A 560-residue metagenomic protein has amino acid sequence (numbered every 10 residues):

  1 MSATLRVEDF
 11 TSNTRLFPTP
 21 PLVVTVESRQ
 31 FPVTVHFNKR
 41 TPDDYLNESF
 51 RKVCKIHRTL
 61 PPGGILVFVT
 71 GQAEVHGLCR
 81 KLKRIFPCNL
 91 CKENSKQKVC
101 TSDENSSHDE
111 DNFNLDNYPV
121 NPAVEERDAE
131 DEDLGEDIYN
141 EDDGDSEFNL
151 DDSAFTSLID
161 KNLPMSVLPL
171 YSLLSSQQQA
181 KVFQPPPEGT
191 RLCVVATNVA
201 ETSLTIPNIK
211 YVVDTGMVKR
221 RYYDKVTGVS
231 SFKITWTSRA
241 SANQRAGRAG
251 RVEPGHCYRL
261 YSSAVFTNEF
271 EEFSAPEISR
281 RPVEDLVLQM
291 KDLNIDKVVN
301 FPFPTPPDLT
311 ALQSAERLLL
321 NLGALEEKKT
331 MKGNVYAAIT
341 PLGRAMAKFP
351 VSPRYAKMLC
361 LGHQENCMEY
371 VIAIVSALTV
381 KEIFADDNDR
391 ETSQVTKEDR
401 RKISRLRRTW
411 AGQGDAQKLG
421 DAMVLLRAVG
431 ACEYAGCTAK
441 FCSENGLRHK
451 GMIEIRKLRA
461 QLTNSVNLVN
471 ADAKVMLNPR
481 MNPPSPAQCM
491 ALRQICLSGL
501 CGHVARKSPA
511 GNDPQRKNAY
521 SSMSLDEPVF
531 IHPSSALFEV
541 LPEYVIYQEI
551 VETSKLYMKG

Functional and structural regions predicted by a protein language model:
M1-M358, E365, V395, L419 (+10 more regions): P-loop NTPase motor module signature
D44-Y45, D224-K225, F270-E272, A385-D387 (+2 more regions): Short conserved micro-motifs at the rims of enzyme active sites and ligand-binding pockets
G63-L66, I372, Y544, L556-Y557: Transmembrane alpha-helices of multi-pass eukaryotic membrane proteins
S352-E398: Leucine-rich, amphipathic alpha-helical/linker segments
H363-Y370, P483-M490, H532-Y544: Short, surface-exposed loop and linker segments with low hydrophobicity and enrichment for Pro/Ser/Thr
A377, K381-F384, T409-A416, L425-A435 (+5 more regions): Surface-exposed polar/charged interaction patches
I383-E454: Accessory helical subdomains and C-terminal extensions of nucleic-acid helicases that mediate DNA/RNA engagement
N518-G560: Low-complexity, glycine/alanine/valine/leucine- and proline-rich hydrophobic stretches
